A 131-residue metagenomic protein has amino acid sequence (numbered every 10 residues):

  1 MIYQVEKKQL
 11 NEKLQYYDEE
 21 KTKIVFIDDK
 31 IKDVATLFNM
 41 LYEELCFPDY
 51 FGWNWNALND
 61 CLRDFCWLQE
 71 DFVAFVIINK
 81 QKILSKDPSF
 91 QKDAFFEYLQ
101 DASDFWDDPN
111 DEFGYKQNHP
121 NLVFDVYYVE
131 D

Functional and structural regions predicted by a protein language model:
M1-D131: Positively charged, polar, low-complexity stretches
